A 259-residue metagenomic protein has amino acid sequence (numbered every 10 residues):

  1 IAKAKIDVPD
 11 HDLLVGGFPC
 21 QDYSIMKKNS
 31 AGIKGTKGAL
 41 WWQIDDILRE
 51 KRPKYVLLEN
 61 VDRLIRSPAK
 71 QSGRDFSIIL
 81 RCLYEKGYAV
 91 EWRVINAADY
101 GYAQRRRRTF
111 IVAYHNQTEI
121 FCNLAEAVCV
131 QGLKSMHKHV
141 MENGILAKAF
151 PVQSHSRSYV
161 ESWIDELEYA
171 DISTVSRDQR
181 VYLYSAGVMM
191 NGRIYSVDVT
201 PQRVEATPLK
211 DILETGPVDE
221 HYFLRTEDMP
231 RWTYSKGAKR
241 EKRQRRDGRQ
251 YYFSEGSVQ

Functional and structural regions predicted by a protein language model:
K3-H11, Q21-F253: Class I S-adenosyl-L-methionine
F18: Glycine-rich, N-terminal phosphate-binding loop of Rossmann-like dinucleotide-binding domains
